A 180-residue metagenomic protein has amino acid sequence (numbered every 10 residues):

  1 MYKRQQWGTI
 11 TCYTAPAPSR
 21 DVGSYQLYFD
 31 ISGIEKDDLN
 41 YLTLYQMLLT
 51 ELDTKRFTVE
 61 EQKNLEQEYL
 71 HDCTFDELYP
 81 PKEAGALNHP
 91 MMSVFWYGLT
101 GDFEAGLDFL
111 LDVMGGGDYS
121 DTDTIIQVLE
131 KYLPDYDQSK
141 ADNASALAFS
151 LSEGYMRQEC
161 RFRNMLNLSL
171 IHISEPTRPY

Functional and structural regions predicted by a protein language model:
M1, M47, M91-M92, M114 (+2 more regions): Detector for methionine-enriched segments
M1-Y2, I171-Y180: Single conserved hydrophobic/aromatic residue that forms the stacking wall/gate of nucleotide- or nucleobase-binding
K3-F75, Y79, D108, I171: His/Glu-rich zincin catalytic helix
R4, R20, R56, R157 (+2 more regions): Arginine residue identity/basic-tract feature
I10, V22, V59, V94 (+4 more regions): Extended aliphatic helical segments
L48-E51, V113, G117, P176: Alpha-helix C-capping/helix-to-loop hinge sites
F57-G154: Active-site-adjacent, His/Asp/Glu-enriched structural segments that form or flank metal-binding and acid/base networks
A141-L170, S174: Nucleic-acid processing machinery
